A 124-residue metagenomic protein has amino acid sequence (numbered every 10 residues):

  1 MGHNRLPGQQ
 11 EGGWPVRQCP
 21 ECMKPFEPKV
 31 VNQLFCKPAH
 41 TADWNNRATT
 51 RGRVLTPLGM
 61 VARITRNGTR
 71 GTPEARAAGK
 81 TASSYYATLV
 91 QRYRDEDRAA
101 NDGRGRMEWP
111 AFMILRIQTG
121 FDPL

Functional and structural regions predicted by a protein language model:
M1-Q9: A broadly conserved sequence feature marking short terminus-proximal activation segments in nucleic acid-centric
G8-Q9, K24-F26: Short, flexible, glycine/charge-rich loop motifs used to bind or transfer phosphoryl groups or to couple energy/partner
G13-P15, P28-V31: Flanking scaffold residues of small Cys/His-coordinated metal-binding clusters
C19-C22: Short cysteine-rich clusters marking metal-coordination/redox-active sites
P25-P28, A42, N46: Secreted/processed peptides and extracellular or luminal domains of membrane proteins
V31-D43: Cysteine-rich micro-motifs
V31-L34, A48, G52-V54: Short linear functional motifs in flexible/disordered or boundary regions
T50-L124: Long, charged interaction segments in nuclear RNA/chromatin-associated proteins
